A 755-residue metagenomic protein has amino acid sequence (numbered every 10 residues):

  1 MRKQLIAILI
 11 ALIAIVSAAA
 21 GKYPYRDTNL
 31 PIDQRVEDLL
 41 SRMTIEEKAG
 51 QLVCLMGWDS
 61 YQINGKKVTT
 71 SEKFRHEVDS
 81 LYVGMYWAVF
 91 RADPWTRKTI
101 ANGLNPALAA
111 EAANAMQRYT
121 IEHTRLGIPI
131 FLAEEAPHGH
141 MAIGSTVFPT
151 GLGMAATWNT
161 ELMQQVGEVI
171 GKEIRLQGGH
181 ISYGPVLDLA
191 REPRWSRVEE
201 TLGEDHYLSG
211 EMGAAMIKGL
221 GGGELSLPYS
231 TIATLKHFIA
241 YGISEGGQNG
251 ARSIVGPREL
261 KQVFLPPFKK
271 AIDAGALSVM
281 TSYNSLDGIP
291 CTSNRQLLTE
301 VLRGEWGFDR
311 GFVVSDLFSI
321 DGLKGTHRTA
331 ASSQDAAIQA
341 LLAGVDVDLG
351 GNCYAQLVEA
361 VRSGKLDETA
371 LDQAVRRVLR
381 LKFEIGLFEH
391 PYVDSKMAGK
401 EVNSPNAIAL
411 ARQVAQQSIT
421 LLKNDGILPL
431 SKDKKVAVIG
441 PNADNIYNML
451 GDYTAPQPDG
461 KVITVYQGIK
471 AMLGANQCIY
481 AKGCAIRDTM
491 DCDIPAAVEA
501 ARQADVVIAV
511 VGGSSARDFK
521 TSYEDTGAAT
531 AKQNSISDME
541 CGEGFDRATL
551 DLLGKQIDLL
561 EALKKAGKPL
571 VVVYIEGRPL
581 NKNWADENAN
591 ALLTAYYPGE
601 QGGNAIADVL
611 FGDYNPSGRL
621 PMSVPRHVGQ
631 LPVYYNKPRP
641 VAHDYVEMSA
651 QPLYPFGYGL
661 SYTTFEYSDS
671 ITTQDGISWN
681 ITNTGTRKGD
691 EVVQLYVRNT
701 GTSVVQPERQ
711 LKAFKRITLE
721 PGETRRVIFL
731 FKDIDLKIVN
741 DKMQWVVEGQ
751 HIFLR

Functional and structural regions predicted by a protein language model:
M1-K22: Bacterial Sec-dependent N-terminal signal peptides
I15-R755: Glycoside hydrolase catalytic-domain context in secreted enzymes
